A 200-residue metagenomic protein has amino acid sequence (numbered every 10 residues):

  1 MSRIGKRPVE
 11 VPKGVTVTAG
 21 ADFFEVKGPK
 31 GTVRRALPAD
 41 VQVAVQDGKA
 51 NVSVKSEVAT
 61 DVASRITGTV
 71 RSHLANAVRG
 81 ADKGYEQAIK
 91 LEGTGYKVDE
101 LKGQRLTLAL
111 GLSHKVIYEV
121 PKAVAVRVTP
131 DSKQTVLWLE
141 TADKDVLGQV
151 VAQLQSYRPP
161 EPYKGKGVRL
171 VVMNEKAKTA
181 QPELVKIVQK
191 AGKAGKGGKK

Functional and structural regions predicted by a protein language model:
M1-K200: Ribosome-associated RNA-binding proteins
